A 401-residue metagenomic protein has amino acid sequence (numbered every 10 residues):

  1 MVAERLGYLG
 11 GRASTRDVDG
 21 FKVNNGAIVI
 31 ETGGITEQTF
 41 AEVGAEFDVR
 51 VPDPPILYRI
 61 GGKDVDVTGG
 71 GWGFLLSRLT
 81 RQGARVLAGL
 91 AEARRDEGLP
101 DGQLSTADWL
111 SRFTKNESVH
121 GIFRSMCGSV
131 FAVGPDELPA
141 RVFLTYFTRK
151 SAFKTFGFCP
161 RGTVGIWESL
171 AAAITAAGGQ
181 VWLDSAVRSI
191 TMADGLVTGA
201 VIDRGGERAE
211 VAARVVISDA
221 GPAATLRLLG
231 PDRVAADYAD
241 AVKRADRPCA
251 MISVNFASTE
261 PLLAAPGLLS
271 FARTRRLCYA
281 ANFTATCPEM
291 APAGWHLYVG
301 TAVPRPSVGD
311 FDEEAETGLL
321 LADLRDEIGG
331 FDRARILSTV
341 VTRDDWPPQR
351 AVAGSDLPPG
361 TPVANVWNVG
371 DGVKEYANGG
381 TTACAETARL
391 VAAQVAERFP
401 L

Functional and structural regions predicted by a protein language model:
M1, R188, M192-L196, D203-L226 (+2 more regions): C-terminal structured subdomain/cap of oxidoreductase catalytic cores
M1-V18: Glycine-rich FAD pyrophosphate-binding loop
F21-L99, R112, S125: Dinucleotide-binding Rossmann-like beta1-alpha1 core, especially the glycine-rich loop that anchors the ADP
E42-D48, L57-V67, K115, I174-A176 (+2 more regions): Feature captures the FAD/FMN-dependent oxidoreductase FAD-binding
L76-Y146, F153-G157: Rossmann-like flavin
Y146-R208, R214: Helical element adjacent to the flavin cofactor pocket in flavoenzyme catalytic cores
R188-H296, S307-V308: Mid-domain catalytic core of redox enzymes that form a hydrophobic substrate pocket/lid adjacent to a catalytic redox
F283, C287-L401: Conserved flavin/dinucleotide-binding core of flavoenzymes
